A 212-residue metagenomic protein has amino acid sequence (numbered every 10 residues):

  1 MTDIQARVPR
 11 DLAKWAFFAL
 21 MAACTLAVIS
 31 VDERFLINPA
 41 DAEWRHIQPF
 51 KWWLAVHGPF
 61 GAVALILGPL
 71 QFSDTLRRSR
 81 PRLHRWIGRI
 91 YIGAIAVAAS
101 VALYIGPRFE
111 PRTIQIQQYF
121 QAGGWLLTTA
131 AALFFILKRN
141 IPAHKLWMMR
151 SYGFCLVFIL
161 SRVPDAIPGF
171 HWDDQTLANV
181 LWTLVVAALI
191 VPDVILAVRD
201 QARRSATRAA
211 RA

Functional and structural regions predicted by a protein language model:
M1-A212: Alpha-helical membrane insertion/targeting regions
